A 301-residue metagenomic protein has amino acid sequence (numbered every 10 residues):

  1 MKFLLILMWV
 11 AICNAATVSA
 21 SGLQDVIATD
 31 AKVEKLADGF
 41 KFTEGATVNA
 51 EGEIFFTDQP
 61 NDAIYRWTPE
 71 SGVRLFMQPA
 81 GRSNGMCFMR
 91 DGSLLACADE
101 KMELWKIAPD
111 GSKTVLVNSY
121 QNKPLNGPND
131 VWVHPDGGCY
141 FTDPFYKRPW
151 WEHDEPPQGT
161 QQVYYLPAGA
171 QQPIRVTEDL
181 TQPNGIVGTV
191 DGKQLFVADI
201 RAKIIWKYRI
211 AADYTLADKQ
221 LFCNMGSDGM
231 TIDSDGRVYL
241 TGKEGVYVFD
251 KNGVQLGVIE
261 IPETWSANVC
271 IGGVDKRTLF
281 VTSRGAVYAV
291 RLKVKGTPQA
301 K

Functional and structural regions predicted by a protein language model:
M1-L4, P128: Structural motif marking the loop-to-transmembrane transition
F3-I12: Sec-dependent N-terminal signal peptides
A16-K301: Sequence-structural signature of mature extracellular/luminal beta-sheet repeat domains, prominently beta-propellers
